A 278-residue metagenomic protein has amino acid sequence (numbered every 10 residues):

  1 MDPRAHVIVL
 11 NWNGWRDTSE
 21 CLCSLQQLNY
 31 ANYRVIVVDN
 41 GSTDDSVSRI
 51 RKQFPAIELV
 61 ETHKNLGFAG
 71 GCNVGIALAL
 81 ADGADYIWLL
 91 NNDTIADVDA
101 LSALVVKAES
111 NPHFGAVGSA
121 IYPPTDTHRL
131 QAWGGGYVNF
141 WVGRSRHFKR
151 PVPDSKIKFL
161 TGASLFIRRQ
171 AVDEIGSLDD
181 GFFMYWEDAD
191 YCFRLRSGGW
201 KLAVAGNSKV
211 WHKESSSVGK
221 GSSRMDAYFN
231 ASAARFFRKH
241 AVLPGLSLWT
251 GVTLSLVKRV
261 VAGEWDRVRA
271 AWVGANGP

Functional and structural regions predicted by a protein language model:
C23-N32: Short, acidic, metal-binding catalytic loop of nucleotide-sugar glycosyltransferases
Y33-G41, V60-T62: Short beta-strand/loop segment that forms part of the nucleotide-sugar
D44-K52: Acidic helix N-cap motif at the loop->helix transition within catalytic regions of sugar-transfer enzymes
E61-D82: Glycine-rich, basic loop-to-helix element that forms the pyrophosphate-binding segment of sugar-nucleotide handling
G70-A77, T94-I175, G181: Acidic/His-rich active-site region of diverse nucleotide-sugar glycosyltransferases
A84-I95: Short beta-strand-to-loop acidic/aromatic patch adjacent to the donor-nucleotide binding site
K158-S177, G181-K209: A short, conserved alpha-helix in the catalytic core of glycosyltransferases
S223-A234, R238-P278: Non-catalytic, C-terminal membrane-associated alpha-helical segments of glycosyltransferases
